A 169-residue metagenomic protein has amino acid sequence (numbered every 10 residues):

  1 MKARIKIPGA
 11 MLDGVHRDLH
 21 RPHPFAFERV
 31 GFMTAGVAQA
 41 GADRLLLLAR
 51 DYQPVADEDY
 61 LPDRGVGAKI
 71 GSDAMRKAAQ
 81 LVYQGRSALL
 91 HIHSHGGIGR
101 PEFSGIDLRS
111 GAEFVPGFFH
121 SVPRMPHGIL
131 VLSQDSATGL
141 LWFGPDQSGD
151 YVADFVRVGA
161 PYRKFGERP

Functional and structural regions predicted by a protein language model:
M1-A88, G96-P169: Conserved beta-strand-loop surface patch within small alpha/beta domains used for substrate/adaptor or ligand engagement
